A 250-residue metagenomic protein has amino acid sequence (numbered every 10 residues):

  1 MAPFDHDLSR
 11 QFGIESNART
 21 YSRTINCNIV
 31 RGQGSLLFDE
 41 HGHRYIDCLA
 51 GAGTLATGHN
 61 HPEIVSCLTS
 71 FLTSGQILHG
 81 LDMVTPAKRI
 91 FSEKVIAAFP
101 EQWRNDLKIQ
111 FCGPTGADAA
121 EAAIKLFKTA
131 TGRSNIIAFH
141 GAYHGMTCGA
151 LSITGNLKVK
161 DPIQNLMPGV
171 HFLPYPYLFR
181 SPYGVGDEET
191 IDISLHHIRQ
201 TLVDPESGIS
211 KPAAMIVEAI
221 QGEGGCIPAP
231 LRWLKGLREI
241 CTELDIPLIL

Functional and structural regions predicted by a protein language model:
M1-L36, S74, M83, S194: Active-site-adjacent loop/helix segments that line or gate small-molecule/cofactor pockets in enzymes
S16-T20, C48-H61, T154, E223-G224: Glycine-rich phosphate/pyrophosphate-binding beta-alpha loops
D39-E40: Short, acidic, Ser/Thr-enriched surface-loop or helix-capping motifs
R44-R133: Glycine-rich loop-to-alpha-helix module at the N-terminal edge of alpha/beta enzyme cores
I46-L49, P174, A214-I220: Short beta-strands and strand-loop turn motifs
K94-A214, L231-R232: PLP-dependent aspartate aminotransferase-fold enzymes
A219-P228: Glycine-rich, proline-tolerant flexible connector loops at the mouths of alpha/beta enzymes
I227-L250: Catalytic PLP-binding core of fold-type I/II PLP enzymes
